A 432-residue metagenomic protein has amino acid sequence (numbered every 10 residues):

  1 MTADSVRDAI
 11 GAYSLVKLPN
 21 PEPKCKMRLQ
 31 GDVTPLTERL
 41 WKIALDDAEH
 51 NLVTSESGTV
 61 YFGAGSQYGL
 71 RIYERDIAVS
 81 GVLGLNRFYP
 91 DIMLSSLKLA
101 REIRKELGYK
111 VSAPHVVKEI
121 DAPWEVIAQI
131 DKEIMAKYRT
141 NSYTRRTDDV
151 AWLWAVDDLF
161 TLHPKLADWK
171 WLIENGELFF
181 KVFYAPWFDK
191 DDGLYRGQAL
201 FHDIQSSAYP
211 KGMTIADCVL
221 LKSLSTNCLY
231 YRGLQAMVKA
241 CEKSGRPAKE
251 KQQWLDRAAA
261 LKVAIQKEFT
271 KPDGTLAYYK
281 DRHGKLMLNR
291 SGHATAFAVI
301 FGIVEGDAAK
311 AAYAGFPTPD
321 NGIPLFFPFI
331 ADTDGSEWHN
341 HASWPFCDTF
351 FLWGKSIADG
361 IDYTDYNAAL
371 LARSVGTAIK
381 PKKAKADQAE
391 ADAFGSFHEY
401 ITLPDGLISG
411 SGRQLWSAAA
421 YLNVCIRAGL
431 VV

Functional and structural regions predicted by a protein language model:
M1-R71, P164-I173, E177-A185, C241-K243 (+2 more regions): Acidic/polar, glycine-enriched structural segments that form the non-catalytic walls/loops of the carbohydrate-binding
P23-V33, A78-D91, Y138, A151-D168 (+4 more regions): Well-ordered alpha-helical scaffold segments within catalytic/enzyme domains
K26-I72, S95-Y143, F188-L221, A260-P345 (+2 more regions): Extended glycan-interaction surfaces of carbohydrate-active proteins
I92, W171, E250, R257 (+1 more regions): Alpha-helical positions within canonical tetratricopeptide repeat
L97, L153-V156, F180, L234 (+1 more regions): Generic structural signal for well-ordered alpha-helices, preferentially at hydrophobic/aromatic core positions
L224-E268: Active-site neighborhood of glycoside hydrolase catalytic domains
C347-T377: Catalytic-core region of carbohydrate-active enzymes that cleave or remodel glycosidic bonds
